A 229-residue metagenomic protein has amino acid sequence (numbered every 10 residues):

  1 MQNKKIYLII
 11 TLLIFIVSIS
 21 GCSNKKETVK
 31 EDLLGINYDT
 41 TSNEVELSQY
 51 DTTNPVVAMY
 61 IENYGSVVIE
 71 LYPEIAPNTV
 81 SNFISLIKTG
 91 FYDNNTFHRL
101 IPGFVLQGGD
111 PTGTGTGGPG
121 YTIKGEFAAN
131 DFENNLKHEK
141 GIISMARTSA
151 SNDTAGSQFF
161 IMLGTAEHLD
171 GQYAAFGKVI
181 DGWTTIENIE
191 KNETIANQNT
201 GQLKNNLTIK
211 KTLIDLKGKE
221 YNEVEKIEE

Functional and structural regions predicted by a protein language model:
Q2-N3, Y7, S18-E229: Cyclophilin-like peptidyl-prolyl cis-trans isomerases
I10-F15: Hydrophobic helical h-region of N-terminal Sec-dependent signal peptides in bacterial secretory/periplasmic proteins
